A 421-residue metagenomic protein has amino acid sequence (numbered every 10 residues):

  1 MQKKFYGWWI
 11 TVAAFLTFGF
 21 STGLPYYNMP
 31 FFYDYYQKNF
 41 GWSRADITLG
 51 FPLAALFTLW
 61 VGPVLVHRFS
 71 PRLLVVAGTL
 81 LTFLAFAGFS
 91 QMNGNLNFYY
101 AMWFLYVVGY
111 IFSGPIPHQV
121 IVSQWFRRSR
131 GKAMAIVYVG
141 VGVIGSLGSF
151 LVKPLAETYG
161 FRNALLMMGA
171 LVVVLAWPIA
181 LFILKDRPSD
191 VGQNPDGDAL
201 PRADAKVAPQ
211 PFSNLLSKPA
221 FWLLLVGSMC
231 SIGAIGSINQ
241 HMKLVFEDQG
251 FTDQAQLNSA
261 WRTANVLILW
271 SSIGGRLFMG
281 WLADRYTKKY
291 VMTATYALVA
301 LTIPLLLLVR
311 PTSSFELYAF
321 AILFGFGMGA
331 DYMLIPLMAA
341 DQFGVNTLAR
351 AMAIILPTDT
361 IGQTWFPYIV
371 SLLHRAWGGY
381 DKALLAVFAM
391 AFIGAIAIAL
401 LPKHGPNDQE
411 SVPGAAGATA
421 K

Functional and structural regions predicted by a protein language model:
G19, N97-S113, M229, E316-G329: Hydrophobic core of transmembrane alpha-helices in multi-pass small-molecule transporters, especially MFS/SLC-type
P25-Y33, S213-M279, F366-P367: Extracytoplasmic gate region of multi-pass secondary transporters
Y36-Q37, L65-V66, F150-Y159, F246-E247 (+2 more regions): Interfacial helix-cap and linker-helix signal at transmembrane-aqueous boundaries of multi-pass secondary transporters
L49-L65, V266-F278: Central cavity-lining transmembrane alpha-helices of secondary-active solute carriers, predominantly the Major
L80-G94, L298-P311: C-terminal ends and interior cores of transmembrane alpha-helices in multi-pass membrane transporters/permeases
F112-F126, A330-F343: Intracellular juxtamembrane helix-capping segments at the cytosolic ends of symmetry-related transmembrane helices
V141-P188: Helix-loop-helix hairpin linking two adjacent transmembrane segments in secondary transporters
R262-S272, L277-M279, A283-M338: C-terminal transmembrane helical hairpin of 12-TM major facilitator-type secondary transporters
